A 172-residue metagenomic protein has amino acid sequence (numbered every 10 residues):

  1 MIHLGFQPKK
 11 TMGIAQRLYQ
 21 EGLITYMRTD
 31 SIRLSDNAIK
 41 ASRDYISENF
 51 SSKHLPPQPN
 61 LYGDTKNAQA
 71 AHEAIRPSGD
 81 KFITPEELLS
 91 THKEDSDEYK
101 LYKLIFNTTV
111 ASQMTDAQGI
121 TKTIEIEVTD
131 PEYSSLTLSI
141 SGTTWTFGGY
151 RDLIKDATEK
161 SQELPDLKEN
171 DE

Functional and structural regions predicted by a protein language model:
M1-E172: Core catalytic DNA strand-manipulation module of type IA topoisomerases
